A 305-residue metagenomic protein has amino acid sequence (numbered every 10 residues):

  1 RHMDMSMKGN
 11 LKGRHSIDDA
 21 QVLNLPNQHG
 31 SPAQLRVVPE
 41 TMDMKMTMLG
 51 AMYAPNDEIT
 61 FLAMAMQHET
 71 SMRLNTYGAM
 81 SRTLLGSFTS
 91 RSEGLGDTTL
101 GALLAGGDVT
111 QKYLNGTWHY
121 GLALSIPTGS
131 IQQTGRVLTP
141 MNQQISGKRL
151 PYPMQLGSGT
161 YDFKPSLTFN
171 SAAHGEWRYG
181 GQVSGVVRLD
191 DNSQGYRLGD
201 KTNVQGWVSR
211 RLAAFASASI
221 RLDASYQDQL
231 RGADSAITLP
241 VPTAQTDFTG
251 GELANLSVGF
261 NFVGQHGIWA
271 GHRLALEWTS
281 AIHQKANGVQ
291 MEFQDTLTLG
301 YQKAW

Functional and structural regions predicted by a protein language model:
R1-D4, A63-Q67, W118-I126, G181-G185 (+3 more regions): Transmembrane beta-barrel strands of outer-membrane/channel proteins
R1-G101, T134-Q143, D228-S235, L239-T243 (+4 more regions): A subset of solvent-exposed loop/turn segments in beta-rich extracellular surface proteins, enriched in glycine
M7-G9, E58, G107-W118, I131-Q133 (+4 more regions): Short loop/turn motifs that connect adjacent beta-strands in outer-membrane beta-barrel proteins
H15-L23, N27-H29, D191-W305: Outer membrane beta-barrel transmembrane domains
P32, D43-M48, L95-G101, T117 (+4 more regions): Transmembrane beta-barrel architecture of outer-membrane proteins
Q34, V38-T70, H174-N203, R211-A218 (+1 more regions): Glycine- and aromatic-enriched membrane insertion/assembly motifs of diderm outer-membrane and organelle channel
L49-Y53, A63, L100-G106, L122 (+5 more regions): Residues on the lipid-exposed face of transmembrane beta-strands in outer-membrane beta-barrel proteins
L62, M66-S193, R197, T243 (+1 more regions): Outer-membrane pore/translocation modules
